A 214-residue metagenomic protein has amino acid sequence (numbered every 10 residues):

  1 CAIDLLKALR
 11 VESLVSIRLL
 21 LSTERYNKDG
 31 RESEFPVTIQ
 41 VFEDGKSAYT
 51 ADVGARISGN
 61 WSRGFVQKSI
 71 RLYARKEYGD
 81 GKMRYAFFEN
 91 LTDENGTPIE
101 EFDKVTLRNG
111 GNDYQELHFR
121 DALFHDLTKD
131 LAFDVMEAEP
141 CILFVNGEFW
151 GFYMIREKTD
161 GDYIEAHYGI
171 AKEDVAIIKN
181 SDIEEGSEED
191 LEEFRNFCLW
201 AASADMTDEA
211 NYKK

Functional and structural regions predicted by a protein language model:
C1-D4, F119, L123, E189-N196: Extracytoplasmic/secreted proteins, especially bacterial periplasmic and envelope-associated proteins
C1-R63: Regulatory N- and C-terminal appendages and interdomain linkers associated with kinase/kinase-like NTP transferase
L14-S16, E34-T38, D52, Q67-S69 (+5 more regions): Extracellular structured ligand-interaction cores
L21-R25, V41-E43, I57-G59, A74-K76 (+5 more regions): Short, flexible loop/turn elements at secondary-structure junctions
D52-G54, R63-G81, L91-E94: A short glycine-rich, aromatic-capped structural motif
R84-N112, E116, E148, M154-K214: ATP-dependent phospho-/nucleotidyl transfer catalytic cores
D113-F133: A conserved alpha-helical element in kinase catalytic cores
D130-F144: Short, well-structured beta-strand/strand-turn elements
